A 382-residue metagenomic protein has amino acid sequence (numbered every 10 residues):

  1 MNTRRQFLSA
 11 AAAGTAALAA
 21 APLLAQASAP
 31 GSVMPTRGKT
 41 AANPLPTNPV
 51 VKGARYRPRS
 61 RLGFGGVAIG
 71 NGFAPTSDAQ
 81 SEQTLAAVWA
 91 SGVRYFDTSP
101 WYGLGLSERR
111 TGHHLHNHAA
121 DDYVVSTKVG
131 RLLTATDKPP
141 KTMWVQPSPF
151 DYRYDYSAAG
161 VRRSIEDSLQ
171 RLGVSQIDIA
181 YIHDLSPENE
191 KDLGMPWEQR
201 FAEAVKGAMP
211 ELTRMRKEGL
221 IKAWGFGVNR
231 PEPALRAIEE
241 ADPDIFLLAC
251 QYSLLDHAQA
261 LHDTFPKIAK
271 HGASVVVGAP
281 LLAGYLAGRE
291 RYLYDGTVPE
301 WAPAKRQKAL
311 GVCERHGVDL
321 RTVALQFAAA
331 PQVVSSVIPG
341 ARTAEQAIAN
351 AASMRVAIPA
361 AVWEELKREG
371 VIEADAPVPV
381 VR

Functional and structural regions predicted by a protein language model:
N2-A135, M143: N-terminal binding-site loop/beta-alpha segment at the start of enzyme catalytic domains that lines or forms
R5, A42-P46, L185-E373, V380: Beta/alpha (TIM)-barrel catalytic core signal, keyed to glycine-rich beta->alpha loops juxtaposed to Asp/Glu that bind
P58-L62, V93-R94, A119-Y123, V174-D178 (+4 more regions): Short, well-ordered coil/turn segments that N-cap beta-strands
F64, F96, T111, V125 (+7 more regions): Conserved, mostly hydrophobic/aromatic
G66-A68, T98-P100, T127-V129, Y181-D184 (+3 more regions): A cross-domain feature marking catalytic cores of carbohydrate-active enzymes and several ubiquitous metabolic/repair
T76-V88, S157-Q170, R230-R236: Short, acidic/polar
A135-R153, E188-P196: Surface-exposed, active-site-proximal loop segments in enzymatic domains
Q170-L193: Active-site groove signature of glycoside hydrolases
